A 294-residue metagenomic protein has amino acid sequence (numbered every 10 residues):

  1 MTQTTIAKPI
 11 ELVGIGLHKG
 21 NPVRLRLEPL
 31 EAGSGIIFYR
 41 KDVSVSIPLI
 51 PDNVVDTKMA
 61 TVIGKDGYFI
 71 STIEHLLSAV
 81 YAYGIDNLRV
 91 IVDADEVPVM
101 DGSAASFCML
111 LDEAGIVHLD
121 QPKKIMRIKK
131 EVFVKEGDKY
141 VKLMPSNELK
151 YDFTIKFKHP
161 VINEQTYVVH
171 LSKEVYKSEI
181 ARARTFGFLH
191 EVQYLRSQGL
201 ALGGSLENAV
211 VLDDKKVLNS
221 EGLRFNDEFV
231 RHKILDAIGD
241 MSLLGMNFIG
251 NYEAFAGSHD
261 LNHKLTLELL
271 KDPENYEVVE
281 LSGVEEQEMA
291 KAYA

Functional and structural regions predicted by a protein language model:
M1-D86, I91-A294: C-terminal regulatory domains involved in ligand/effector binding and gene-expression control
